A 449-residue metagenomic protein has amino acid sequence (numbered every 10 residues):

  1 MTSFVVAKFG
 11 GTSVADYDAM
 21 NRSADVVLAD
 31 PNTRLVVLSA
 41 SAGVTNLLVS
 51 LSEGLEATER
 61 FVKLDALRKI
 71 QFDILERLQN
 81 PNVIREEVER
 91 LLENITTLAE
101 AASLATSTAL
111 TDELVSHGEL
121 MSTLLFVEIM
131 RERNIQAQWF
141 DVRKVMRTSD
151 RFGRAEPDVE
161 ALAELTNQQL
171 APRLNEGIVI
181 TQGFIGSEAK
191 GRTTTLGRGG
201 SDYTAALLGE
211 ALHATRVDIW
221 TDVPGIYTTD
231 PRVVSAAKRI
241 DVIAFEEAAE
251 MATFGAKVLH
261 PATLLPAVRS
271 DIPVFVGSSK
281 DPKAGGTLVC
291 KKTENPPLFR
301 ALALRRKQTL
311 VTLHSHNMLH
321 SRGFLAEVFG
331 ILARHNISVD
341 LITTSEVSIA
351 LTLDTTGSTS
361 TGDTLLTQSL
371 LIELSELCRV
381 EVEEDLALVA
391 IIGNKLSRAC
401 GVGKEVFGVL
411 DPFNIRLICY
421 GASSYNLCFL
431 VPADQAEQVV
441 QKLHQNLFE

Functional and structural regions predicted by a protein language model:
M1-L259, L264, V431-P432: Nucleotide/pyrophosphate-binding catalytic subdomain
N32, I135, I272, I337 (+1 more regions): Short phosphate-binding/catalytic loops that engage adenosine nucleotides
N32, L38-E53, W139-F140, V276-T293 (+2 more regions): Terminal amphipathic helices with adjacent charged low-complexity linkers/tails
H260, D271-S278: Acidic/polar loop patches that form or flank catalytic/metal-binding clefts of enzymes that bind anionic ligands
G285-E449: A conserved regulatory-domain signal marking ACT and ACT-like small-molecule sensing domains and adjacent regulatory
